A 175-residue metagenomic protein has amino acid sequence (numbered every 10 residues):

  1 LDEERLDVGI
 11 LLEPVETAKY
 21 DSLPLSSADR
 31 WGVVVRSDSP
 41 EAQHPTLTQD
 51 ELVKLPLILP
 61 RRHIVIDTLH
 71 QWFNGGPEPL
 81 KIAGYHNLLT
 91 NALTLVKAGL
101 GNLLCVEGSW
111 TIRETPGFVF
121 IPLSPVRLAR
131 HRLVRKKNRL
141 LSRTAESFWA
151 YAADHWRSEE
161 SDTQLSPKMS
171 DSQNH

Functional and structural regions predicted by a protein language model:
D2-L6, L11-L12, R62-V119: Hydrophobic hinge/microswitch elements
L12, E41, Q49, L55-G76 (+2 more regions): Secondary-structure junction motif
T17-L57, R61, E146: Flexible hinge/capping segments at coil-to-helix
T17-P24, A28-R30, H44, T90-N138: Beta-alpha-beta core module
N87, S158-H175: A short, highly charged, low-complexity intrinsically disordered segment
